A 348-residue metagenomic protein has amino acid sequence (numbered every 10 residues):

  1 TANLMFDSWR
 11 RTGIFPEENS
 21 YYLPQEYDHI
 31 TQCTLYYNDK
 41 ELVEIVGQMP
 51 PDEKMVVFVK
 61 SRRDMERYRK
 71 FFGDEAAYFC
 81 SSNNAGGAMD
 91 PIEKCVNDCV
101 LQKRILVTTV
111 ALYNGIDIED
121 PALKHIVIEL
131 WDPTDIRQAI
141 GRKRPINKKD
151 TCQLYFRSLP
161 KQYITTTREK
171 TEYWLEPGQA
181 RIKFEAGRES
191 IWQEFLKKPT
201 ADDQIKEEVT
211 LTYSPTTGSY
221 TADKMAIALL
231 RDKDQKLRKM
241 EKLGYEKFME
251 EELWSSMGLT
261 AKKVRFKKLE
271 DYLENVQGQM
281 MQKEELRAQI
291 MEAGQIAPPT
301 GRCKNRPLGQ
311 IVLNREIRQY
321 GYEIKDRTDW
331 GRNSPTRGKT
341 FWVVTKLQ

Functional and structural regions predicted by a protein language model:
T1-M5, V59-R62, V107-L112, S158: A short beta-strand-to-loop transition that corresponds to the Sensor-1 phosphate-sensing loop of AAA+ P-loop ATPases
A2-Q48: Interdomain hinge/linker at the junction between the two RecA-like core domains of SF2 helicases
I45-F72: Conserved strand-helix element at the start of the C-terminal RecA-like helicase core
K60-R63, A77-I92, T109-Y113: Conserved helicase motor
C99-G115: Conserved two-lobed SF2 helicase motor
V107, I116-L130, C152-L154: A short beta-strand element within the Helicase C-terminal
E129-L154: Conserved SF2 helicase motif VI
E172-Q348: The feature captures the C-terminal accessory region of ATP-dependent helicases and related nucleic-acid translocases
